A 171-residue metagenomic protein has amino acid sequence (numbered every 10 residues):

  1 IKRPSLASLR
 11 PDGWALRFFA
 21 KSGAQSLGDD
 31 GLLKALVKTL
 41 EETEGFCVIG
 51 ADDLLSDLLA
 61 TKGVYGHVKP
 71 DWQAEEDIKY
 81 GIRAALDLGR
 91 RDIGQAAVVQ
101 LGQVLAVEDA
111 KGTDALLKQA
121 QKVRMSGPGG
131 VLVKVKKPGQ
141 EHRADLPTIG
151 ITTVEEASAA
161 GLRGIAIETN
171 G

Functional and structural regions predicted by a protein language model:
I1-D53: N-terminal glycine-rich phosphate/adenylate-binding segment common to multiple enzyme folds
I1-S5, L146-P147, T169: N-terminal glycine-rich "phosphate-gripper" loop used for MgATP/nucleotide binding and carboxylate activation
K2, S56-L58, G171: Short secondary-structure capping/turn micro-motifs that flank functional sites
R17-A20, A51-D52, V133-K136, R163-E168: Short beta-strands and strand-loop turn motifs
S26-D30, C47-V154: Conserved mixed alpha/beta catalytic, RNA-binding, or beta-rich assembly cores of soluble enzyme, regulatory
L36, L40, V48, G81 (+2 more regions): Generic structural hydrophobic/aromatic packing signal, biased to beta-strands
V37-E44, A85-G89, R124, G161 (+1 more regions): Structural signal for hydrophobic packing residues in well-ordered secondary-structure cores of soluble enzyme domains
I151-G171: C-terminal binding/interaction regions
